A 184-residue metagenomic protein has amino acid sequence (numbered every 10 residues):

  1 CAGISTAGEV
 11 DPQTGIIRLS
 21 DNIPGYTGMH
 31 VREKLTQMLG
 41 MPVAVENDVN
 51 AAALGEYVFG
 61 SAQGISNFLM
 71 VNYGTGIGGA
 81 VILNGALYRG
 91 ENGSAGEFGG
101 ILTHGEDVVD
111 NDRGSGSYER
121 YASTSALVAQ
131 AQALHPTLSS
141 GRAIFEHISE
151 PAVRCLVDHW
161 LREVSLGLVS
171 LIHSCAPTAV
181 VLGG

Functional and structural regions predicted by a protein language model:
C1-G3, V10-I16, E33-P42, G55-N67 (+1 more regions): ATP-binding/phosphotransfer module of carbohydrate and carboxylate kinases, centering on a glycine-rich
I4, D48: Short, conserved catalytic/metal-binding motifs centered on acidic residues
S5-T6, L19, Y73: A secondary-structure boundary/capping signal
E9-P12, A51-A53, G78, Y88: Short, active-site-adjacent cap segments at secondary-structure transitions
I17-Y26: A charged helix-plus-loop insertion that forms the helical arch/lid used to bind and gate nucleic-acid substrates
H30: A conserved beta-strand->loop->alpha-helix hinge within the catalytic CA
V43-N47: General beta-strand structural signal in soluble alpha/beta enzymes
Q63-Y121: Glycine-rich phosphate-binding loop of actin/hexokinase-like ATP-binding domains
